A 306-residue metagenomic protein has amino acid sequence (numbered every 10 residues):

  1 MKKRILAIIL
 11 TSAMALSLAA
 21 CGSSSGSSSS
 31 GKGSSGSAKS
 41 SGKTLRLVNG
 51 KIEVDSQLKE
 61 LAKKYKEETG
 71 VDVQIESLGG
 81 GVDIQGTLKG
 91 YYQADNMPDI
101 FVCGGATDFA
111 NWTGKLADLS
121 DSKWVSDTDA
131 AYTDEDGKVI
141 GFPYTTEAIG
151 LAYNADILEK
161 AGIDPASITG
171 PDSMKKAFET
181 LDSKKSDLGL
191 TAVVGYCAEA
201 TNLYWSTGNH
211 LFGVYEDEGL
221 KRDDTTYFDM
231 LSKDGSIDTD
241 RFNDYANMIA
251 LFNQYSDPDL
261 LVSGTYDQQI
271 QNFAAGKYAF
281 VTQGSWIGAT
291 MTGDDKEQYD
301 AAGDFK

Functional and structural regions predicted by a protein language model:
R4-I8, C21-D108, D300: Conserved N-terminal structural module of periplasmic/extracytoplasmic solute-binding proteins
A15-L18: Bacterial Sec-type N-terminal signal peptides, specifically the leucine/valine-rich hydrophobic h-region
K39, V102-A152, D156: Hinge/lid segment of periplasmic solute-binding proteins
K63, E67-E68, E159-A161, K296-K306: Extracytoplasmic/periplasmic substrate-recognition and gating elements
L78-T87, P171-S173, L260-A274: Short helix-initiation/N-cap motifs at beta->coil->alpha
I140-F142, K175-L231, Y278: Extracytoplasmic/periplasmic solute-binding protein
F178-E179, D224-V262: Glycine-centered hinge/linker elements that transmit conformational signals in sensory and ligand-binding systems
N247-K306: Extracytoplasmic/periplasmic substrate-binding proteins
